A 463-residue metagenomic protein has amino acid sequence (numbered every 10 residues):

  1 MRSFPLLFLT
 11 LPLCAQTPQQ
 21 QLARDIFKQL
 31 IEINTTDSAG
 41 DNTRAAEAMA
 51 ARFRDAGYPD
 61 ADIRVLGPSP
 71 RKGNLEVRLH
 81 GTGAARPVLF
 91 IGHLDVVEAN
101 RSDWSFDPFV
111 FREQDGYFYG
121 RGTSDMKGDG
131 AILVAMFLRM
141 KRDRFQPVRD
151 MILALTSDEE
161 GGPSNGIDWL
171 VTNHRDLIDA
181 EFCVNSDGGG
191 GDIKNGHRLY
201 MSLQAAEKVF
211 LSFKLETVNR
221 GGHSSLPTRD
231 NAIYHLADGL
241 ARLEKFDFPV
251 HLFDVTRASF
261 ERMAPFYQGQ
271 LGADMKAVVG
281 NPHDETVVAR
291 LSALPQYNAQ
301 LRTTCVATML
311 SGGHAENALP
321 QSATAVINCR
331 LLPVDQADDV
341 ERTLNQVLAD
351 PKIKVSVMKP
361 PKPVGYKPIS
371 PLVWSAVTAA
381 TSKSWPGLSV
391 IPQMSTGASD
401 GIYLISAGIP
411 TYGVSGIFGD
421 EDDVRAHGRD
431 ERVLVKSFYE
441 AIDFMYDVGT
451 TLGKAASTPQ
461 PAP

Functional and structural regions predicted by a protein language model:
M1-L7: Sec-dependent signal peptide recognition, specifically the positively charged N-region followed immediately by
T10-P12: N-terminal signal peptide c-region/cleavage motif recognized by signal peptidases
T17-R121, M140-R149, I327: Acidic/His- and Gly-rich active-site-bordering loop/insert found across diverse amide/peptide-bond hydrolases
I31-G40, V65, F118-T123, M201 (+2 more regions): Second-shell loop/turn segments in exported
G83-A85, G191-I193, P249-N317, Q321-S322 (+3 more regions): An extended, acidic, His-containing surface patch that forms the Zn2+-binding/catalytic region of metallohydrolases
Y117-F118, S124-S202: Acidic/histidine-rich catalytic neighborhood of metal-dependent amide-processing enzymes
D168-L170, S225-F248: A short core secondary-structure module
D230, V340-L348: Short amphipathic alpha-helices in soluble, non-transmembrane regions that often serve as interface/regulatory elements
